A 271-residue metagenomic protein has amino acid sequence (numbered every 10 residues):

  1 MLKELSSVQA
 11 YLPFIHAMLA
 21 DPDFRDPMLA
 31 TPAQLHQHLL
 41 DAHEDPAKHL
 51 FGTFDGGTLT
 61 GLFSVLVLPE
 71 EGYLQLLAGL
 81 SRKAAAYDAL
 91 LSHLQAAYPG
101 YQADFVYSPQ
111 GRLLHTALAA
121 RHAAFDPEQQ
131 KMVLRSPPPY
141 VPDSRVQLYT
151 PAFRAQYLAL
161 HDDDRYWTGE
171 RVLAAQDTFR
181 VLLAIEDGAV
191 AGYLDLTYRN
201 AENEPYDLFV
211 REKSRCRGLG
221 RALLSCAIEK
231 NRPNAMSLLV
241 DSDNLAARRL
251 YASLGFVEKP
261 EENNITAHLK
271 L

Functional and structural regions predicted by a protein language model:
M1-Q34, Q129, P138-W167: Short amphipathic alpha-helix that is part of the acyltransferase structural core
P27-L50, H161-Y193: Active-site rim helix/loop that mediates acceptor-substrate recognition in acyltransferases
A30-L90, L194-Y206, E212: Conserved donor-binding loop and adjoining core beta-sheet/short helix segment in diverse acyl/aminoacyl transferases
P69-E70, A78-P142, I265-A267: Acyl-donor-binding surface of acyltransferase catalytic domains
K83-A96, V210, C216-E229, R248-S253: Conserved acetyl-CoA-binding loop-helix of GNAT-fold acetyltransferases
A103-V106, P205, M236-V240: Conserved hydrophobic beta-strand within the GNAT/NAT acetyltransferase core sheet that lines the active-site cleft
P109-P127, R221, D243-E261: Conserved active-site alpha-helix within GNAT-family acetyltransferase domains
P127-L148, L239-L245, E258-L271: C-terminal "cap" of GNAT-fold acetyltransferases
